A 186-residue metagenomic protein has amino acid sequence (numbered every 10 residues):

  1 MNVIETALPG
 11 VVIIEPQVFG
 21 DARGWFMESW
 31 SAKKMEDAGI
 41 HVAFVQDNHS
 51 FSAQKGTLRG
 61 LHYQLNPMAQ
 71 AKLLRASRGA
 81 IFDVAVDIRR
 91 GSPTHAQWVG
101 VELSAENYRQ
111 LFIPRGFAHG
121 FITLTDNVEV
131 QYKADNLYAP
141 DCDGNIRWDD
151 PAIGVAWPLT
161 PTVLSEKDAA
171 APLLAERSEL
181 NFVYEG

Functional and structural regions predicted by a protein language model:
M1-E106, T125-N127, A134-G186: Non-catalytic, conserved peripheral segments adjacent to functional cores
N107-Y108, R115-Q131: Ligand-binding loop in jelly-roll beta-barrel domains
